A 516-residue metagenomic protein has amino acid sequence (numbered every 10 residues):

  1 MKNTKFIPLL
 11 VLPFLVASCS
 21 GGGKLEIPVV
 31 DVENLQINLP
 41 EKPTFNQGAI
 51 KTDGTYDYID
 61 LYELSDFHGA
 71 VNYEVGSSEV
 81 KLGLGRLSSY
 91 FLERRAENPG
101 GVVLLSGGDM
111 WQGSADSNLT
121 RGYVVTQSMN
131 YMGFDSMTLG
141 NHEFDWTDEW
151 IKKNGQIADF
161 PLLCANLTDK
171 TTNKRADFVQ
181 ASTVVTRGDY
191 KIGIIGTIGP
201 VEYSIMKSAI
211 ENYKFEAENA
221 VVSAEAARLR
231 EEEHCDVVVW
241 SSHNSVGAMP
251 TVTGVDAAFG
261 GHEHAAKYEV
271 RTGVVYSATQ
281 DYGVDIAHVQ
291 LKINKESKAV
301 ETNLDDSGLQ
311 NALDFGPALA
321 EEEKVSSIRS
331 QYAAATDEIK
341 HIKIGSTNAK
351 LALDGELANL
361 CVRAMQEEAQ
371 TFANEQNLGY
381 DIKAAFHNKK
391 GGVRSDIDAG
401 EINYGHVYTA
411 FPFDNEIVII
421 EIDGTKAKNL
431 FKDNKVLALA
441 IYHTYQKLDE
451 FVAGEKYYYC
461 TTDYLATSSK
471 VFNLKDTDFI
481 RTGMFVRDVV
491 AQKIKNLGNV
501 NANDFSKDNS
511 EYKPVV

Functional and structural regions predicted by a protein language model:
M1, E225-R228, F472: C-terminal intrinsically disordered extensions
M1-I7: Bacterial N-terminal signal peptides that target proteins for export
V16-S18: C-terminal motif of bacterial Sec signal peptides marking the signal peptidase cleavage site
S20-G23: Bacterial signal peptide processing site
L25-A312, R363-E367, A373, A385 (+1 more regions): Acidic, metal/ion-coordinating pockets
I27-E63, G69-V75, S88-S89, D281-V516: Catalytic centers of hydrolytic enzymes
